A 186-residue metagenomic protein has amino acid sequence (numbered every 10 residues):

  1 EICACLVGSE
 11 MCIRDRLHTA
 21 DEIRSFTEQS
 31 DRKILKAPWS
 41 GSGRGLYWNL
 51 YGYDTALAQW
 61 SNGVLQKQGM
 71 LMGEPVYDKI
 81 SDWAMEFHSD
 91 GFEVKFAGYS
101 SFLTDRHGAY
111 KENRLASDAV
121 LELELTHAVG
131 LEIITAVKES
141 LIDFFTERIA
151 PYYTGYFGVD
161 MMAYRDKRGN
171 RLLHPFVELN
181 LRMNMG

Functional and structural regions predicted by a protein language model:
E1-G8, I13: Single conserved hydrophobic/aromatic residue that forms the stacking wall/gate of nucleotide- or nucleobase-binding
E10, I34, L50-K79, F144-F145: Conserved ATP-binding module of the ATP-grasp superfamily
R14, R32-A58, A84, R106-E124: Glycine-rich phosphate-binding loop of ATP-grasp-fold ATP-dependent ligases
S40-S42, E74-F87: Extended catalytic-interface subdomain
Y51, H88-V94, R165-G169: Short acidic-glycine loop/turn motifs at beta-strand connectors
Q66-M70, P75, F96, Y110-R171: A long amphipathic alpha-helix within ATP-dependent nucleotide-binding catalytic cores
Y77-S81, F92-A97: Active-site-adjacent helix-turn-beta-strand microarchitecture at beta-sheet edges that either contains or buttresses
D105, F176-G186: Glycine-rich phosphate/pyrophosphate-binding beta-alpha loops
